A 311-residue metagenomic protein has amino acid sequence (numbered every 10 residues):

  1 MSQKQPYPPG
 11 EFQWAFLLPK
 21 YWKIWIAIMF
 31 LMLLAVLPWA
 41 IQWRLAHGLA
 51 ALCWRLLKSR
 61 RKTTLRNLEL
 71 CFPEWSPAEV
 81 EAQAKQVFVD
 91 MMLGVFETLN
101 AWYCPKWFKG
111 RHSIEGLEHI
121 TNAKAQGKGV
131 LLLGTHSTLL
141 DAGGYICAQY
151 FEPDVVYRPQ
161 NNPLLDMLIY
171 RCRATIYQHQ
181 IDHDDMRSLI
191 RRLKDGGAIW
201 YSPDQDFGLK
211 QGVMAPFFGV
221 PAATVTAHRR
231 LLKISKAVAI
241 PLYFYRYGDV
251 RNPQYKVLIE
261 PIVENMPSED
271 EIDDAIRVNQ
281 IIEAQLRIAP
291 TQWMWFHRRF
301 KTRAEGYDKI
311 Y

Functional and structural regions predicted by a protein language model:
S2-E11, H47, A82-K85, K124 (+2 more regions): Non-catalytic C-terminal accessory region of glycerolipid acyltransferases and related lyso-lipid remodeling enzymes
S2-L131, M167-L168, C172, Y177: Membrane-anchoring hydrophobic helices of lipid-metabolizing enzymes
M29, T63, E118, A142 (+4 more regions): Short Gly/charged-rich anion-binding patches and loops
C53, F108, Y157-R158, Y177 (+2 more regions): A generic structural signal for short
L56, R111-H112, T135, N161 (+3 more regions): Residues that cap or flank secondary-structure elements
K62, P159-P163, P221-V225: Active-site metal-coordination segments of metallo-dependent hydrolases
Q126-D184, L209-G212: Catalytic core of membrane glycerolipid acyltransferases/transacylases, capturing the structured, soluble-facing
